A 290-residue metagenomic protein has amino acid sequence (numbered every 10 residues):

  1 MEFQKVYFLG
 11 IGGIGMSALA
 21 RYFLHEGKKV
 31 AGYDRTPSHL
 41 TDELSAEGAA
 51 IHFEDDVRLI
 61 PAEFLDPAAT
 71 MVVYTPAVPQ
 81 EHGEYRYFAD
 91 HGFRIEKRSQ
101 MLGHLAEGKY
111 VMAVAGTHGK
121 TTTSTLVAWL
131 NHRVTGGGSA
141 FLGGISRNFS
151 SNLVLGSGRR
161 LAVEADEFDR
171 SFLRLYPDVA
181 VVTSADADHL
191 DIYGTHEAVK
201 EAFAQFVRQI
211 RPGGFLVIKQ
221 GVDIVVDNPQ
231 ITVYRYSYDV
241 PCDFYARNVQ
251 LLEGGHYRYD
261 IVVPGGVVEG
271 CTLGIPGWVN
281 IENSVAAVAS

Functional and structural regions predicted by a protein language model:
E2, Y22-H25, S45, L59-F64 (+3 more regions): Phosphate-binding loop of NTP-binding sites
Q4-K5, L9, E63-L65, T70 (+3 more regions): Adenine nucleotide phosphate-binding catalytic loops in nucleotide-utilizing enzymes
V6, K28-V30, I51, G137-G138 (+1 more regions): Hydrophobic anchor at the start of a short beta-strand that flanks the dinucleotide cofactor-binding loop
Y7-A20: Glycine-rich adenosine-cofactor-binding loop
G15-A18, H39, N148-F149, H256 (+1 more regions): Short N-terminal binding/cap micro-motifs at the start of the first secondary-structure element
K29-E43: NAD(P)-binding Rossmann-fold cofactor-contacting core
Y33-D34, H52-V57, E96-G103, F141-G144 (+3 more regions): Beta-strand->loop->alpha-helix junctions that form or flank phosphate-binding loops in nucleotide-handling enzymes
E43-A50: Short, conserved SAM-binding/catalytic segment of Class I S-adenosyl-L-methionine-dependent methyltransferases
